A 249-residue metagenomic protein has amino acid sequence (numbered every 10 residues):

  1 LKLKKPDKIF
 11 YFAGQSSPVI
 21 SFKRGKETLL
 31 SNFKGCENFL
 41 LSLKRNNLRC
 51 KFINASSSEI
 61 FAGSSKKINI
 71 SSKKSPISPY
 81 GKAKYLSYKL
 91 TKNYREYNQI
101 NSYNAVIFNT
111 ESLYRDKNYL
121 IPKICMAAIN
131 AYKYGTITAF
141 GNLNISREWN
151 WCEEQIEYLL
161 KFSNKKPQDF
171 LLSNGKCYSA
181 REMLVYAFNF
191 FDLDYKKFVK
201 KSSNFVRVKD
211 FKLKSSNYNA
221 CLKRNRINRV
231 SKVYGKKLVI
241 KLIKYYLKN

Functional and structural regions predicted by a protein language model:
L1-S112, N164, N228-R229, V233 (+1 more regions): N-terminal Rossmann-like NAD(P)+-binding domain of SDR-like oxidoreductases, especially those catalyzing
S17, S57, S64, L120 (+2 more regions): Activation loop
G25, K117-N118: Active-site loop immediately N-terminal to the catalytic Tyr-X3-Lys motif of short-chain dehydrogenase/reductase
F33-L41, N118, E153-I156, L160: Conserved active-site region of classical short-chain dehydrogenase/reductase
F39, T91, I124, Y218-R224: Structural element of the ATP-grasp superfamily
S72, V106, K123, E154 (+1 more regions): Ca2+-coordinating acidic residues in Ca2+-binding motifs
A128-N249: C-terminal substrate-binding subdomain of Rossmann-fold SDR/epimerase-dehydratase oxidoreductases
